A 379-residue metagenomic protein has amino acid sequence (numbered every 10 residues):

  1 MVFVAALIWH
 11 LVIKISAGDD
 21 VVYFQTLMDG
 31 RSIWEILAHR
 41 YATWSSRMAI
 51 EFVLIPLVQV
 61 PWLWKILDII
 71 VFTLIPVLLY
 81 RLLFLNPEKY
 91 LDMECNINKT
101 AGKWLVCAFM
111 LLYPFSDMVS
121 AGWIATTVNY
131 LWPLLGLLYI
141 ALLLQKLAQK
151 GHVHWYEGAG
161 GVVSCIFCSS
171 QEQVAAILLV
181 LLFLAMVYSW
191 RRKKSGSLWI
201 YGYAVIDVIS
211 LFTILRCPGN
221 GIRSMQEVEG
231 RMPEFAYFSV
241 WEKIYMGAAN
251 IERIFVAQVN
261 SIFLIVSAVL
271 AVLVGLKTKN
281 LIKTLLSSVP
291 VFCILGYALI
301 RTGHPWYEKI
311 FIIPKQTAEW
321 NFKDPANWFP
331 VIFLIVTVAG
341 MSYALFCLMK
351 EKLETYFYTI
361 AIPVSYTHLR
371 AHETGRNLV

Functional and structural regions predicted by a protein language model:
M1-A6: Start-transfer (signal-anchor) and selected internal transmembrane alpha helices of multi-pass inner/ER membrane
L11-L63, I124, Q173-V180, V187-L348 (+2 more regions): Transmembrane catalytic cores of multi-pass membrane glycosyltransferases and polysaccharide-assembly enzymes
P61-T73, T127-L135, S169-A175: Individual alpha-helical transmembrane segments in multi-pass integral membrane proteins
I69-N96, A101, Y139: Transmembrane-helix motifs of polytopic, lipid-linked glycan transferases
G102-G136: Aromatic- and kink-enriched transmembrane "portal" helix at the membrane-lumen/periplasm boundary that abuts
N129-Q149, V187: Specific aromatic-rich, kink-prone transmembrane helix
Y156-E172, L178-F183: Membrane-interface alpha helices of multi-pass inner-membrane proteins
T367-G375: Conserved small/polar residues in nucleotide/adenosyl-binding loops
